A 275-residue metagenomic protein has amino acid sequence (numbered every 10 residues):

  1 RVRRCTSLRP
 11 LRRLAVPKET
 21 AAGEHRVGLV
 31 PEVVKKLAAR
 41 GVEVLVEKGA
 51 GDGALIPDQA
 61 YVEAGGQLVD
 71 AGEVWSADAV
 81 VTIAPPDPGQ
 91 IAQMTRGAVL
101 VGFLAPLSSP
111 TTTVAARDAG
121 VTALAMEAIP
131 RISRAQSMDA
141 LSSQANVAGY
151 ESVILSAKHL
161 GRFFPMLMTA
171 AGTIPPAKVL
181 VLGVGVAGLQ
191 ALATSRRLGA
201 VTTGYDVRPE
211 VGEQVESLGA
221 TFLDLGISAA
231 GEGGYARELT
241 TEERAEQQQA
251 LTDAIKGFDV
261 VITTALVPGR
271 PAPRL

Functional and structural regions predicted by a protein language model:
V2-A15, D224, D253, V260: SAM-dependent methyltransferases
C5-R13, E19, P88-K178: Glycine/serine-rich phosphate-binding loop and adjoining beta1-alpha1 elements at the start of nucleotide-handling
L11-A115, A119: An N-terminal-biased, well-structured beta-alpha scaffold segment characteristic of Rossmann-like dinucleotide-binding
P17-I56, P165-A254: Glycine-rich phosphate/diphosphate-binding loop of Rossmann-like nucleotide-binding domains
E19-A21, K48-G51, P85-P86, A105-P106 (+5 more regions): Short, ordered loop/turn segments at secondary-structure junctions
G65-W75, P85-P86, G233-V261, A265-R274: A structured beta-alpha segment of the ubiquitous adenosine-cofactor-binding alpha/beta core
L68, V99-F103, T122-M126, T202-G204 (+1 more regions): Short hydrophobic/aromatic-enriched beta-strand-loop microsegments
D78, P110-V114, S133-S137, Q214-V215 (+1 more regions): Short, charged, surface-exposed secondary-structure boundary motifs
